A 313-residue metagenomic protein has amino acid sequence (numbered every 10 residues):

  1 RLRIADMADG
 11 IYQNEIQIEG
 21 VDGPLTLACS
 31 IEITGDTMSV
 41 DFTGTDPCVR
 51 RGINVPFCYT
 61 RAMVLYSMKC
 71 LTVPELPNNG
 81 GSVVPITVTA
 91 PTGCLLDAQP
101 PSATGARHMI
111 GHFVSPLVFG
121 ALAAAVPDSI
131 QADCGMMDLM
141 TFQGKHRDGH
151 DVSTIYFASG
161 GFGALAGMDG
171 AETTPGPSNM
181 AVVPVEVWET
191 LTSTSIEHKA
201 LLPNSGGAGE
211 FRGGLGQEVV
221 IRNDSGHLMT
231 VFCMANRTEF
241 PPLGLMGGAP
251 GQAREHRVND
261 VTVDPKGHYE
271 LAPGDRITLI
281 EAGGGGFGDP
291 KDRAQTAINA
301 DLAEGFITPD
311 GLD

Functional and structural regions predicted by a protein language model:
R1-D313: Glycine/proline-enriched, intrinsically flexible loops and inter-domain linkers
